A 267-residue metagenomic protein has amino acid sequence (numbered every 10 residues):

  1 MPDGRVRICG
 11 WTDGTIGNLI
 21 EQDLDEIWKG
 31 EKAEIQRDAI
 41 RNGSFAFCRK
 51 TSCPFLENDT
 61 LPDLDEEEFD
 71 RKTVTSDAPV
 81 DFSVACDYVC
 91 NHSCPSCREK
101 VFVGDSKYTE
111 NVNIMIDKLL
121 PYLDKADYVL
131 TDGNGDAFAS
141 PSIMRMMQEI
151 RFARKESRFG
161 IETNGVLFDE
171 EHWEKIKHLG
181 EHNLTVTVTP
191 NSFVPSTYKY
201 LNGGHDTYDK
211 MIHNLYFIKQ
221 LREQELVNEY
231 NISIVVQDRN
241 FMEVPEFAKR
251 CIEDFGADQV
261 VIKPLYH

Functional and structural regions predicted by a protein language model:
M1-S106, Y122: N-terminal pre-core extensions flanking Radical SAM catalytic domains
D77-A85, V89, K100-V112, K125-P141 (+4 more regions): Core AdoMet radical
I114-K118, F168-E174: Alpha-helical scaffolding within the catalytic cores of extracellular/periplasmic polymer-degrading hydrolases
D117-L123, M147-F152, I176-L179: Leucine-rich repeat
S142-E149, E170-K177, E243-A248: Distinct, well-ordered alpha-helical segments
M147-R154, L215-E223: Surface-exposed amphipathic alpha-helices with a cationic face
K175-E181, R222, I252: Acidic (Asp/Glu)-rich catalytic clusters
D238-D254: Catalytic cores of alpha/beta
